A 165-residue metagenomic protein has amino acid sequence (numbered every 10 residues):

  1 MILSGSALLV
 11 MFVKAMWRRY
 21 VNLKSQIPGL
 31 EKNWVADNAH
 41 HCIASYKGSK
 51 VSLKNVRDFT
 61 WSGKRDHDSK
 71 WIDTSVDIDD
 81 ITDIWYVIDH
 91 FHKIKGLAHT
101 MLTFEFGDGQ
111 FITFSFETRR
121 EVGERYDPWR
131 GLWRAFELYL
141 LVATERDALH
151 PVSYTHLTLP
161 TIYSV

Functional and structural regions predicted by a protein language model:
M1-G29: N-terminal membrane-anchoring alpha-helices
L23, N33-V35, F91-K93: Generic structural signal for short, flexible, solvent-exposed coil/loop and linker residues
I27-D83: Membrane-interface segments at or immediately adjacent to transmembrane helices that form the boundary between
S62-Y154: Glycine-rich catalytic cores of cysteine/serine-nucleophile enzymes that process amide/ester linkages in cell-envelope
T155-T161: Conserved small/polar residues in nucleotide/adenosyl-binding loops
